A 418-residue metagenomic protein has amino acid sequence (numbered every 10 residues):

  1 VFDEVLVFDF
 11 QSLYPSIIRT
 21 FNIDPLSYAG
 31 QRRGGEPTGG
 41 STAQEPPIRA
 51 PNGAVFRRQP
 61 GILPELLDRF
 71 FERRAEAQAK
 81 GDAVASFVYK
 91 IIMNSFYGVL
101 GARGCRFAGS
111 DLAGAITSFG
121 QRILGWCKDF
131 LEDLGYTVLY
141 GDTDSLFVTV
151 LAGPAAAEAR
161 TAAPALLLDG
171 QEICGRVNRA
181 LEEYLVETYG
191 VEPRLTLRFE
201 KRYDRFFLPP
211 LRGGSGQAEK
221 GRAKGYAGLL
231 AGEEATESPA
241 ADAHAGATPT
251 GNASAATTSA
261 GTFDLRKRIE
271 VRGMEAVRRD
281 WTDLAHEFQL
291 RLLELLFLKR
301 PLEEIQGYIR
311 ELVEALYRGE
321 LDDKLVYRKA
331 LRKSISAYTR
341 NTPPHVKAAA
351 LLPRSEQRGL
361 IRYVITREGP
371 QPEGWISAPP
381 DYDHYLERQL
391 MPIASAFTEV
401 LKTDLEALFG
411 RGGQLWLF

Functional and structural regions predicted by a protein language model:
V1-Q31, G35-P51, G81, A85 (+4 more regions): DNA-dependent DNA polymerase catalytic subunits
A54: Active-site loop/lid in soluble adenylation, ligation, and acyl-transfer enzymes
R58-C105: Active-site cores of enzymes that catalyze phosphoryl transfer or operate on phosphate-rich substrates
